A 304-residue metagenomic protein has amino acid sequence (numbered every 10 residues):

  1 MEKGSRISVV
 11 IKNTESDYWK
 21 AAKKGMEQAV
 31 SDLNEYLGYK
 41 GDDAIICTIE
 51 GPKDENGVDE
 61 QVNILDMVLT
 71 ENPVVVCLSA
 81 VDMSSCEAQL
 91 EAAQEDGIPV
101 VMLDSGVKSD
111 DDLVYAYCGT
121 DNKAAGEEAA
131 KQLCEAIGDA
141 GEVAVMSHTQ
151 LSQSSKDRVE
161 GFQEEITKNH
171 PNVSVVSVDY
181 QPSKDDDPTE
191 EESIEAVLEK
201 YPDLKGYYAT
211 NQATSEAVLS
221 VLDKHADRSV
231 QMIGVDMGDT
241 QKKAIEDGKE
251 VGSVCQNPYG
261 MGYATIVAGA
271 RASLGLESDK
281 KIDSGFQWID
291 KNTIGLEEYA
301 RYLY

Functional and structural regions predicted by a protein language model:
M1-Y304: A residue-level marker of the well-folded mature domains of exported/periplasmic proteins
